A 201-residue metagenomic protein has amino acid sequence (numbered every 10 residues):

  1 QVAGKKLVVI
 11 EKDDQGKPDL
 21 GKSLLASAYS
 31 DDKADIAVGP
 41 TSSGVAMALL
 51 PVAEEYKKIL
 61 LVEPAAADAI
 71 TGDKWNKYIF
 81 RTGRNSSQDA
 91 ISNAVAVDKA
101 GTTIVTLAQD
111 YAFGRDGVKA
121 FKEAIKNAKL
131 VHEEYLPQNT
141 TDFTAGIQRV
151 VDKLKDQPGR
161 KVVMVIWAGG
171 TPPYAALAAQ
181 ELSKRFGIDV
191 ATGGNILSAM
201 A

Functional and structural regions predicted by a protein language model:
Q1, P40-T41, T102-L107: Short beta-strand segments enriched in small/hydrophobic residues
V2-G72, T82, L136-T141, G170-L177 (+1 more regions): Beta-alpha junction/loop-to-helix N-cap segments that form part of ligand/metal-binding clefts
K17, V45, D68, S87 (+2 more regions): Surface-exposed, flexible loop/turn segments at secondary-structure boundaries
S23, D68-A69, K77-R185: Extracellular/periplasmic Venus flytrap/periplasmic-binding protein
A34-A37, V162-M164, I188-A191: Short active-site oxyanion
A179-A201: Extracellular/periplasmic periplasmic-binding protein-like sensory domains
